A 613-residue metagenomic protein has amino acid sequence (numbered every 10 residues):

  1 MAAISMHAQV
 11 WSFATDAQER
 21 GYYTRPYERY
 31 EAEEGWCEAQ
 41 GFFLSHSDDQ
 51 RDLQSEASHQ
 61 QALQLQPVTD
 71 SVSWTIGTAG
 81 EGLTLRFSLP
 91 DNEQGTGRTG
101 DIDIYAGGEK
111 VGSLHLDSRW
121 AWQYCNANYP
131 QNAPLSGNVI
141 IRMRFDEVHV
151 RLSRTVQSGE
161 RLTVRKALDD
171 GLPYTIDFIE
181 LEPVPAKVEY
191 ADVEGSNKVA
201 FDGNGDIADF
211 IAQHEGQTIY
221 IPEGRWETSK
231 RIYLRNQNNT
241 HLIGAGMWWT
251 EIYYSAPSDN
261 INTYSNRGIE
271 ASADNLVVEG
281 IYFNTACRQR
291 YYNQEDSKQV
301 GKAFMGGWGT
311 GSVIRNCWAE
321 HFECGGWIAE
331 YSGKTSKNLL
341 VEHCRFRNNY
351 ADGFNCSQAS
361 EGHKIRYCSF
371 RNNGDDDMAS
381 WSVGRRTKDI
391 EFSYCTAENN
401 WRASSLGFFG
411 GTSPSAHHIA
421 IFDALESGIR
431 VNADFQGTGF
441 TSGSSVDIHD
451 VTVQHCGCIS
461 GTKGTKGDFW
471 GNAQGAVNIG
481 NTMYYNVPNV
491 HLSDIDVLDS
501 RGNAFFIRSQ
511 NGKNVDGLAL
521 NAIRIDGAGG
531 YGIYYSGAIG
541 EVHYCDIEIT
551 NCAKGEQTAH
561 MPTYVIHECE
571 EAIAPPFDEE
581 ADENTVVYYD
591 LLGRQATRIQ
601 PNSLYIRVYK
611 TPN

Functional and structural regions predicted by a protein language model:
M1-Q9: Bacterial Sec-dependent N-terminal signal peptides
Q9-D192, H449: Extracytoplasmic
V188-T228, Y233, V587-T597: Acidic Gly/Asp/Thr-rich repetitive segments characteristic of extracellular carbohydrate-active and adhesion proteins
A191, K513, G527, G537-A574: Acidic, glycine- and Ser/Thr-rich low-complexity intrinsically disordered tracts in extracellular/secreted proteins
A208, A212-H214, W226-I243, E251-E279 (+4 more regions): Extracellular beta-strand-rich solenoid/capping regions of secreted or surface-exposed proteins that bind or remodel
T228-I232, E251-P257, T263, C287-Q294 (+9 more regions): Short glycine/acidic-rich loop motifs that flank beta-strands on beta-rich extracellular proteins
N239, I243-W248, D274-T285, T310-E323 (+10 more regions): Right-handed parallel beta-helix
A572-N613: C-terminal outer-membrane/trafficking sorting elements
